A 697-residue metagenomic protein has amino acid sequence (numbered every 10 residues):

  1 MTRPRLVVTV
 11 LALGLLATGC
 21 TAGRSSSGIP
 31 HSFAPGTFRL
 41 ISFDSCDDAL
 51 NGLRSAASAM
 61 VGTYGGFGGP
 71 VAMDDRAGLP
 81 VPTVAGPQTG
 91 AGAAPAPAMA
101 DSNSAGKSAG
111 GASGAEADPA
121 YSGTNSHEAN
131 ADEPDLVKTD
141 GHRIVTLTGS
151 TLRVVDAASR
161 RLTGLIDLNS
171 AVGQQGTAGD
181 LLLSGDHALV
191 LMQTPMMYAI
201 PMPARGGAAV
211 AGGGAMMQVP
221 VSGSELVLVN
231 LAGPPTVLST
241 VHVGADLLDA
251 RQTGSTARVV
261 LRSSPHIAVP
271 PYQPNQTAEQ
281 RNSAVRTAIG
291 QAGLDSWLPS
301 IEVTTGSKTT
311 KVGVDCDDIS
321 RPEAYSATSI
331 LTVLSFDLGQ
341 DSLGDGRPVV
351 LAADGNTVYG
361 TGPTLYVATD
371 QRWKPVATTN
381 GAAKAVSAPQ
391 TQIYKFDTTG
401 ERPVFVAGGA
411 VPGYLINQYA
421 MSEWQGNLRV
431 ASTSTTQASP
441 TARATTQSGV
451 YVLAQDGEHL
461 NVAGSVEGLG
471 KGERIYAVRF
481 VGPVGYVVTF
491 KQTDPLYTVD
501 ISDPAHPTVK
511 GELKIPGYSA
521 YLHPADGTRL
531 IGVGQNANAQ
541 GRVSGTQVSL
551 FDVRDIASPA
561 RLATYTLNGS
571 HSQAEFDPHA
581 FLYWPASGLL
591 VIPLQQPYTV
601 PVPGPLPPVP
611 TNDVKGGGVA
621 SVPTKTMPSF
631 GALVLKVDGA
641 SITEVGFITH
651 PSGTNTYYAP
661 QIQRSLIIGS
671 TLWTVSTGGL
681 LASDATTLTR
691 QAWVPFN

Functional and structural regions predicted by a protein language model:
P4, T9, C20-N697: Beta-sheet-rich non-transmembrane sensory/scaffold domains
L11-G14: N-terminal regions of proteins, emphasizing targeting and processing segments when present
